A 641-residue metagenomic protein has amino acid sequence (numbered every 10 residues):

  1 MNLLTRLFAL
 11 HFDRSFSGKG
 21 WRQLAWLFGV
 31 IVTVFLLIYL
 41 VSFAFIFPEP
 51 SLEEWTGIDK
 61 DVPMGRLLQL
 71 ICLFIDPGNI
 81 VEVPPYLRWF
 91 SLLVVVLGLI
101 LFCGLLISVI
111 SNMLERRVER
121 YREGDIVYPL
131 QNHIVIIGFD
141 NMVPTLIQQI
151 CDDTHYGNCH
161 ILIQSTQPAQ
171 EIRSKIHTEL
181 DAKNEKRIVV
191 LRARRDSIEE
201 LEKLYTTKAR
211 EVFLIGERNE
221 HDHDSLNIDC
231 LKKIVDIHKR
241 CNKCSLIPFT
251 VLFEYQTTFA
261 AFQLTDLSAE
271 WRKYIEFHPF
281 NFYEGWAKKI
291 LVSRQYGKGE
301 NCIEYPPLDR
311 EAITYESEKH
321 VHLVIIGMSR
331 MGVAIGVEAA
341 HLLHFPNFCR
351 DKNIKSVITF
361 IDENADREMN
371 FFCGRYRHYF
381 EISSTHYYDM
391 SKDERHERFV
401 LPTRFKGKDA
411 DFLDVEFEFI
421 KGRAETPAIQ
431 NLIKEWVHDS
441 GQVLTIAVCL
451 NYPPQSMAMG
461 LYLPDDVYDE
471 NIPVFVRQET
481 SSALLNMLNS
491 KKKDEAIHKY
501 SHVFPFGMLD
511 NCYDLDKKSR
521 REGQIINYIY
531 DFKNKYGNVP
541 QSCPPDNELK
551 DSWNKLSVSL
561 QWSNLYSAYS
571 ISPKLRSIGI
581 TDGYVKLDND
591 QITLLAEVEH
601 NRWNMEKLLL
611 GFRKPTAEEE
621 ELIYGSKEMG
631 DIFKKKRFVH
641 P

Functional and structural regions predicted by a protein language model:
N2-F35, F45-G65, G78-E606, P615-P641: Cytosolic regulatory regions of ion transport systems
L40-A44, I71: Extended, composition-driven regions rather than compact fold-specific motifs
Q69-L73, D152: Short amphipathic alpha-helical coupling elements at transmembrane boundaries
